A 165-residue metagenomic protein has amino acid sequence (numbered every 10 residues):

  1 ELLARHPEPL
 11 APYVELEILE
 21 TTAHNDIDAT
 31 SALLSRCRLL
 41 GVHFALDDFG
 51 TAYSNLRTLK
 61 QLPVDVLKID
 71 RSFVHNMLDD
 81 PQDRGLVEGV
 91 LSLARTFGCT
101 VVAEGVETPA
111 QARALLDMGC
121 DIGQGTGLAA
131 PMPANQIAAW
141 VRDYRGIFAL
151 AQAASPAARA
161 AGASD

Functional and structural regions predicted by a protein language model:
R5-A11, L40: Short helix-capping segments at alpha-helix termini
Y13-I27, V42-D165: EAL-family c-di-GMP phosphodiesterase catalytic domain
L33: Conserved functional hotspot residues or short segments at active or partner-binding sites across diverse domains
R36: Phosphate-binding/switch loop-helix module in NTP-utilizing enzymes
